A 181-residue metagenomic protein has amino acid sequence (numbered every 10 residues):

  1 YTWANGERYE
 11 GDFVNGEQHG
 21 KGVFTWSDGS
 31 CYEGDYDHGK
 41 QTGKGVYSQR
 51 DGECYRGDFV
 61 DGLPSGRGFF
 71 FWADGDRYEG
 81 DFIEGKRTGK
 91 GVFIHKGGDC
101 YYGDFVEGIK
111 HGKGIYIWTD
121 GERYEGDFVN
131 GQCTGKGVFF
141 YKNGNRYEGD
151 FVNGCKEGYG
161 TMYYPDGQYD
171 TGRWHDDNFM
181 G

Functional and structural regions predicted by a protein language model:
Y1-G181: Glycine/tyrosine- and acidic-biased, solvent-exposed loop/turn segments at the edges of beta-strands
